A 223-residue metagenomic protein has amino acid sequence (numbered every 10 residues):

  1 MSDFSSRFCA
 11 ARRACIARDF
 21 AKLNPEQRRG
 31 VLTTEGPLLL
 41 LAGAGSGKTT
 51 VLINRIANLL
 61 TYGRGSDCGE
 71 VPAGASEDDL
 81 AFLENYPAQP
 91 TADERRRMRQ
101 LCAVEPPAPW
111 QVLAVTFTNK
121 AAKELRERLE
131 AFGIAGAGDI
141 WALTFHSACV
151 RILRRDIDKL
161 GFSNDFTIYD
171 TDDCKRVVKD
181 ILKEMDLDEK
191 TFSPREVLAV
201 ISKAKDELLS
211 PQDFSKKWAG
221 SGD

Functional and structural regions predicted by a protein language model:
M1-S163, I168: P-loop NTPase Walker
T34, F117, A137-I140, D158-D223: ATP-hydrolysis module of ASCE/P-loop NTPase motor domains, specifically the Walker B Asp-Glu catalytic pair
